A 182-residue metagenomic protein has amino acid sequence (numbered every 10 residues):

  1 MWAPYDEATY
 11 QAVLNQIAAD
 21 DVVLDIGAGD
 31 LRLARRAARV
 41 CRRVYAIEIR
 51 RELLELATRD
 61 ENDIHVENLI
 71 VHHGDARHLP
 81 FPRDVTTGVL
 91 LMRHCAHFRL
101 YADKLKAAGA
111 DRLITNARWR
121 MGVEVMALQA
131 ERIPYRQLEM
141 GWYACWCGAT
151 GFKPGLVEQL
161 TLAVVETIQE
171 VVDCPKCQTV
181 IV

Functional and structural regions predicted by a protein language model:
M1-A19: S-adenosyl-L-methionine
D20-G29: Conserved class I S-adenosyl-L-methionine
D30-C41: Conserved SAM-binding loop of SAM-dependent methyltransferases across substrates and taxa, primarily the Class I
R43-E48: Conserved SAM-binding motif I beta-strand of class I
R50-E52: Conserved SAM/SAH-binding beta-strand->alpha-helix loop
A57-T58: Conserved SAM-binding loop
H65-A76: Conserved SAM-binding strand-loop segment of SAM-dependent methyltransferases
A127-V182: Cys/His-clustered metal-coordination modules, chiefly Zn-binding fingers
